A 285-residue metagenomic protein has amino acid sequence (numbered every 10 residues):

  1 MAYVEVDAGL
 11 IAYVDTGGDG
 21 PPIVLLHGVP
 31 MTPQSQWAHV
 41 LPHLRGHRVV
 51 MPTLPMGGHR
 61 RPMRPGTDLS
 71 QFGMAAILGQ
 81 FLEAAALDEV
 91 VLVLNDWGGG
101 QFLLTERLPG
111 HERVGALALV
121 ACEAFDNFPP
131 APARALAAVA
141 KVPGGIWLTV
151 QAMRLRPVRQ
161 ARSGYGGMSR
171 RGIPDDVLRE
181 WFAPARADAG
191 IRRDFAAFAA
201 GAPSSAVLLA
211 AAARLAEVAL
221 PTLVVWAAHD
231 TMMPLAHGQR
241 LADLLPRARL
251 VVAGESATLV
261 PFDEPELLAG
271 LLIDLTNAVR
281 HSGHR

Functional and structural regions predicted by a protein language model:
D15-R61: Conserved HGGG/HGGXW glycine-rich cap/lid loop of the alpha/beta-hydrolase fold
A38, V50-W97, A124, G270: Active-site loop/oxyanion-hole signature of alpha/beta-hydrolase fold enzymes
G99-H111: Short glycine-enriched nucleophile-adjacent loop and the immediately C-terminal alpha-helix near the catalytic center
R107, R113-T149: Flexible "cap/lid" loop of the alpha/beta hydrolase fold
F128-P130, M153-A216: Conserved alpha/beta-hydrolase catalytic His-Asp/Glu region
S205, H229-M233: Acidic catalytic loop of the alpha/beta-hydrolase fold
V218, V224-W226: Short beta-strand/loop motif that positions the catalytic acidic residue of the alpha/beta-hydrolase fold
R247-R285: Catalytic active-site module of serine/aspartate enzymes centered on a nucleophile-bearing elbow/loop
